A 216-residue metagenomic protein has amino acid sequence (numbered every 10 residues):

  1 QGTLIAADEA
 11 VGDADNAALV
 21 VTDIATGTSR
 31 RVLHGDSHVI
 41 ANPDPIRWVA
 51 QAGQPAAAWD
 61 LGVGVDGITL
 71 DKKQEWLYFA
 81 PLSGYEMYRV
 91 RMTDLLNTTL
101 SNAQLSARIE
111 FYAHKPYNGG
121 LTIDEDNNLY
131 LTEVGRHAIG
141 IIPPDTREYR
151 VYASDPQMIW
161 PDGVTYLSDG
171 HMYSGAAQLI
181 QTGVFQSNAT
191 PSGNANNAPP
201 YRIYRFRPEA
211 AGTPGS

Functional and structural regions predicted by a protein language model:
Q1-A7, N16, V39-W76, F111-L129 (+2 more regions): Beta-rich, blade/repeat-based domains predominating in secreted/periplasmic proteins but also intracellular
E9-A14, H34, L82, M92 (+2 more regions): Short loop/turn segments immediately following the C-termini of beta-strands
A14-V20, G84-R91, H137-I141, T182-T190 (+1 more regions): Structural motif
I24-S29, S37, R89-S101, P143-P144 (+1 more regions): Short loop/turn segments immediately following beta-strands, especially the blade-tip and inter-blade linker loops
R30-R31, Q51-A58, A103-A113, E148-A153: A short beta-strand motif characteristic of beta-propeller blades
Y85-E125: Flexible internal linker/loop segments at domain or repeat junctions
G135, A153-M158, Y166, A177-L179: Beta-propeller domains with acidic blade repeats across secreted/periplasmic ectodomains and cytosolic WD/CNH propellers
T165-S216: Blade-level signature of beta-propeller repeat domains, shared across WD40, Kelch, NHL, RCC1 and BNR/Asp-box propellers
